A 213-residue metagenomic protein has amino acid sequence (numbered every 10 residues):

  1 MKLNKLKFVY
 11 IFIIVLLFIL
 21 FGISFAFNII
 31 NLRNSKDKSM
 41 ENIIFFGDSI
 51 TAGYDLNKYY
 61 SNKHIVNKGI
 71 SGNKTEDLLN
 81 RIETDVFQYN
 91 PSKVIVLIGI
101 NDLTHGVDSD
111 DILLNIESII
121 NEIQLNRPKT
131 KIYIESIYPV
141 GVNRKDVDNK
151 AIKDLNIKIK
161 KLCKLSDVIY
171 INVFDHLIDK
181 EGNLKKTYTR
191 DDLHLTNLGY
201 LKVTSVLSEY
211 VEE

Functional and structural regions predicted by a protein language model:
M1-F18, S24: N-terminal Sec-pathway targeting helices
F18-S92: Serine-esterase "nucleophile elbow" of acetyl-processing enzymes
G69-I70, I98-L103: Cell-envelope and extracellular/periplasmic
N73-L79, V107-I116: Glycine-rich anion/phosphate-binding loops
D77, D102-G106, G141-K145: A short acidic, helix-capping loop that chelates divalent metal ions and anchors anionic groups
I95-G99, L113-N121, K131-I134: Conserved, well-ordered alpha-helix/loop/beta-strand core segments that scaffold catalytic motifs
S109-I119, D148-N156: Charged helix-capping and loop-helix junction motifs
P139-E213: Catalytic His-Asp segment of secreted/periplasmic serine-dependent ester chemistry enzymes
